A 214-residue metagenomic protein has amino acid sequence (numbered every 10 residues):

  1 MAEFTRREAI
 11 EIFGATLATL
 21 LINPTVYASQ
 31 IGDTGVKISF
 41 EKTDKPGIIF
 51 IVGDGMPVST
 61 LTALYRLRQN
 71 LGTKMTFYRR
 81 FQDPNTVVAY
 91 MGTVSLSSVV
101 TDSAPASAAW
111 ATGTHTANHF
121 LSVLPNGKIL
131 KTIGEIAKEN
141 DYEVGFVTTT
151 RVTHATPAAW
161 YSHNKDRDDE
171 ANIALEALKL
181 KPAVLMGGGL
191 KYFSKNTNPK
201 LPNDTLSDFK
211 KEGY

Functional and structural regions predicted by a protein language model:
M1-L17: N-terminal secretory signal peptides and thylakoid transit peptides that target proteins across membranes
F13-Y214: N-terminal catalytic scaffold of extracellular/periplasmic and nuclease hydrolases that process anionic headgroups
